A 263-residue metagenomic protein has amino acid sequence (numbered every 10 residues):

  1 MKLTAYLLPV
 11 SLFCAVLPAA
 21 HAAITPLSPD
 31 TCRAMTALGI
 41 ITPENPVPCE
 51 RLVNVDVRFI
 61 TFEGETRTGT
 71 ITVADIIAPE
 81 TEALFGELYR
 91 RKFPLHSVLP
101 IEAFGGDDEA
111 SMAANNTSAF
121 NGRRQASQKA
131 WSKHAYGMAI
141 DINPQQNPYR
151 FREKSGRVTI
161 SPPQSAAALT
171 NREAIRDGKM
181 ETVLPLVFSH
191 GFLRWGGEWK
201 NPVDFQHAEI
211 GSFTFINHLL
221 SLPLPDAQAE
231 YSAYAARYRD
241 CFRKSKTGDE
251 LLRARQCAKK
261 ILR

Functional and structural regions predicted by a protein language model:
Y6-V16: Bacterial N-terminal signal peptides
H21-E65: N-terminal module-boundary/linker segments of secreted carbohydrate-active enzymes
V47-A113: Active-site acidic/histidine clusters and adjacent loop/turn architecture that either coordinate catalytic ions
P48-R51, W131-G137, F188: Extracellular/periplasmic catalytic domains that process cell-envelope and extracellular macromolecules
I77-L84, M138, K179-V183: Stable alpha-helical elements in mature extracytoplasmic
K92-A103, W131, R194-P202: Surface-exposed patches in mature extracellular/periplasmic domains of secreted proteins
S111-Q145: Mid-length scaffold segments of soluble, non-membrane domains
Q125, P144-R263: Catalytic cores and adjacent binding grooves of peptidoglycan-active enzymes
